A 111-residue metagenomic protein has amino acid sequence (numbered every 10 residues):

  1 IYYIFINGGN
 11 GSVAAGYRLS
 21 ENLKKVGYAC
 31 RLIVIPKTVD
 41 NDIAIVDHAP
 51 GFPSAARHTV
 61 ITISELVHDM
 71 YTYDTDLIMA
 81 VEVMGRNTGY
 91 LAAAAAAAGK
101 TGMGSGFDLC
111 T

Functional and structural regions predicted by a protein language model:
I6-G8, A14-R18, N22-A29, I33 (+1 more regions): Accessory alpha-helical/coil subdomains and C-terminal extensions that flank or cap enzyme catalytic cores
V13, T38-D42: Short gly/pro/ser/thr-enriched loop/turn and capping motifs at secondary-structure boundaries
